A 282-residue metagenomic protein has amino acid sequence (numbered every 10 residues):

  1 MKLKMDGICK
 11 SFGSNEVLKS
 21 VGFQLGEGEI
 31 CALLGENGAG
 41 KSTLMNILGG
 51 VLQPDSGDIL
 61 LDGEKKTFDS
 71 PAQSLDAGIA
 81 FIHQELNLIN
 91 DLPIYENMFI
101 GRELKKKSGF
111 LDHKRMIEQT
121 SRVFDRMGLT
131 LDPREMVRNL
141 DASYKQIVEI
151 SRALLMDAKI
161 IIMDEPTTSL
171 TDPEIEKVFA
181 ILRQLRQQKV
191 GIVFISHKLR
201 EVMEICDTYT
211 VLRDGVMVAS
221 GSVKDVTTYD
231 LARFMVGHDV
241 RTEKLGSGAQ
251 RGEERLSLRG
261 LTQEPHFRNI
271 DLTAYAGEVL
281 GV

Functional and structural regions predicted by a protein language model:
M1-V282: Glycine-rich phosphate-binding loops of nucleotide-dependent enzymes
